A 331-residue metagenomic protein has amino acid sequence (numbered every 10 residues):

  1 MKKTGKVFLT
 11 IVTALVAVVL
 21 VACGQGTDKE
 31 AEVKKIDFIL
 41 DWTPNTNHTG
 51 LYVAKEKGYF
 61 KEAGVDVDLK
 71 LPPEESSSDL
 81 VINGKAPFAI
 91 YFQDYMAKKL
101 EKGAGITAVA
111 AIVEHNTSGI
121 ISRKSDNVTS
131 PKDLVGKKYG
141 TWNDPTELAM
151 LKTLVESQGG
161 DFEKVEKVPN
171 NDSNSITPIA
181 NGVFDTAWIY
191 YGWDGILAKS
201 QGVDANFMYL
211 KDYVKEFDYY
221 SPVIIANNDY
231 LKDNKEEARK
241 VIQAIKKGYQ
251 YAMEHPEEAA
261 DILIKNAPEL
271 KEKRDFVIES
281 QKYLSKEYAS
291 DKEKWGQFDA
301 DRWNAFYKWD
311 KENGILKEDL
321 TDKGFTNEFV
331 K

Functional and structural regions predicted by a protein language model:
M1-I11: Bacterial N-terminal signal peptides that target proteins for export
V19-A22: C-terminal motif of bacterial Sec signal peptides marking the signal peptidase cleavage site
G24-G26: Bacterial signal peptide processing site
E32-N171, N181, D185-G192, M208: Short, glycine-/small- and polar/acidic-enriched structural segments that line small-molecule recognition paths
E62, K132, L210-F217, S285-A300: Short, solvent-exposed loop/beta-turn-alpha elements that line the ligand-binding surface or hinge of extracytoplasmic
D94-Y95, N174-A267: Pocket-lining segment of extracytoplasmic ligand-binding domains
K232-N313: Secondary-structure end/capping motifs
W303-K331: Conserved C-terminal helix/tail region of periplasmic/extracytoplasmic solute-binding proteins
